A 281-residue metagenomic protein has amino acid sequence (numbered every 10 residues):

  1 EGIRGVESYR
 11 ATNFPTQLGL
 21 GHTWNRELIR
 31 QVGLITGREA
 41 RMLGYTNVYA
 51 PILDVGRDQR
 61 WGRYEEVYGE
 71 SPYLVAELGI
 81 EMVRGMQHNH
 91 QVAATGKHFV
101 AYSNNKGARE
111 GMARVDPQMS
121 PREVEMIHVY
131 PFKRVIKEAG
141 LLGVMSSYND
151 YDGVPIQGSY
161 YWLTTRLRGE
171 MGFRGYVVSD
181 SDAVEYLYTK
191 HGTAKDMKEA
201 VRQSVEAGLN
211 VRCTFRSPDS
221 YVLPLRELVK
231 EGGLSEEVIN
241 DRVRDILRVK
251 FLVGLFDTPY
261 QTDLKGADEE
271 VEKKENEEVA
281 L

Functional and structural regions predicted by a protein language model:
E1-L281: Glycoside hydrolase catalytic-domain context in secreted enzymes
